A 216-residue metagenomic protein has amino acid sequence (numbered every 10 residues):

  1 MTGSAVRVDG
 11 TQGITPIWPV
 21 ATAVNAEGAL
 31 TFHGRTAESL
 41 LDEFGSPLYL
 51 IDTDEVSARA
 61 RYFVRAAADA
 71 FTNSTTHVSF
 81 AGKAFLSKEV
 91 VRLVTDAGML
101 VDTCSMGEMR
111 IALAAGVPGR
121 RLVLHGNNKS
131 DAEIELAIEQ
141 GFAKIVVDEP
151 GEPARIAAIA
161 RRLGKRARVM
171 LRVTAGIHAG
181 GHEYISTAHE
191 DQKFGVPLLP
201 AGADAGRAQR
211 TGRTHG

Functional and structural regions predicted by a protein language model:
M1-I14, A175-G216: Active-site loop/helix belt of alpha/beta enzymes
M1-R168: A charged N-terminal "starter" segment
R166-H178: Glycine-rich, aromatic-flanked loop segments that form ligand/cofactor-binding clefts across common enzyme folds
